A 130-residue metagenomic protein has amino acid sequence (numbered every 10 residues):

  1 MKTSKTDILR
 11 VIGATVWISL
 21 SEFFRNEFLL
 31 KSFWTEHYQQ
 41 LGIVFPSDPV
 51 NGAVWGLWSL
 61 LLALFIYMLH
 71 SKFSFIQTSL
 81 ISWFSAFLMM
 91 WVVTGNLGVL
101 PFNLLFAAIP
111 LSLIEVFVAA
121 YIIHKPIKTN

Functional and structural regions predicted by a protein language model:
M1-N130: Juxtamembrane/disordered regions of integral membrane proteins
